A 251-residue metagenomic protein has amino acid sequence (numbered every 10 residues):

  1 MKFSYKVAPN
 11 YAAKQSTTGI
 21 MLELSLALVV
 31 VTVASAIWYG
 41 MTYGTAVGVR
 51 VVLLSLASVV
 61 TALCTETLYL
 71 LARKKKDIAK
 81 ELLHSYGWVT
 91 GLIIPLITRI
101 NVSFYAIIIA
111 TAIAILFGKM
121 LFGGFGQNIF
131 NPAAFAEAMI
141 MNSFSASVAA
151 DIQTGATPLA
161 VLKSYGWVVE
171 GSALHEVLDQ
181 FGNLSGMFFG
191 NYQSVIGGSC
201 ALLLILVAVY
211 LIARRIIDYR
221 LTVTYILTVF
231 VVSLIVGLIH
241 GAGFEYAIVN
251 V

Functional and structural regions predicted by a protein language model:
M1-L70: N-terminal signal-anchor module of multipass membrane proteins
Y5-Y11, L63-D77, I115-G126, L206-I216: C-terminal ends of transmembrane helices
L22-V29, L53-A57, I109-A110, G197-L211: Hydrophobic alpha-helical transmembrane segments
V30-T32, G87-P95, T111-G118, L202-L211 (+1 more regions): Hydrophobic, membrane-inserted alpha-helices
V60-T67, A112-F122, E137-N142, T228-S233 (+1 more regions): Alpha-helical transmembrane segments and their membrane-interface exit regions
H84-T154: A generic, well-ordered mixed alpha/beta core segment in the N-terminal half of proteins
G126-I205: Long hydrophobic alpha-helical segments that form multi-pass transmembrane helix bundles in integral membrane proteins
A213-V251: Alpha-helical transmembrane segments
